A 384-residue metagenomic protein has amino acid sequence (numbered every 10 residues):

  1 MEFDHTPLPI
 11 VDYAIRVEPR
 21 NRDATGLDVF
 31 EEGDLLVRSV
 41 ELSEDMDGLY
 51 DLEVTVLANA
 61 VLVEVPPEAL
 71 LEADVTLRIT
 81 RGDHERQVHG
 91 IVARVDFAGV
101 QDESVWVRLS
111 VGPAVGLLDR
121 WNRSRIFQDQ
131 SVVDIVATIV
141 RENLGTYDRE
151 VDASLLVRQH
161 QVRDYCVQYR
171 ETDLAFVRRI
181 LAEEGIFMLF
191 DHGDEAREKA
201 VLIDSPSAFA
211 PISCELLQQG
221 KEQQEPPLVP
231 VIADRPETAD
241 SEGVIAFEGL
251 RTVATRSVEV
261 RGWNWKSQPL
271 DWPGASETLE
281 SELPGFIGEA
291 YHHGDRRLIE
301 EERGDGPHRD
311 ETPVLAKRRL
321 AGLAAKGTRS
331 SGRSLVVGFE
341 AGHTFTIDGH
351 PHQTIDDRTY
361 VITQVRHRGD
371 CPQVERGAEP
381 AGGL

Functional and structural regions predicted by a protein language model:
M1-L384: Amphipathic alpha-helical and helix-coil boundary elements used as assembly and membrane-proximal scaffolds
